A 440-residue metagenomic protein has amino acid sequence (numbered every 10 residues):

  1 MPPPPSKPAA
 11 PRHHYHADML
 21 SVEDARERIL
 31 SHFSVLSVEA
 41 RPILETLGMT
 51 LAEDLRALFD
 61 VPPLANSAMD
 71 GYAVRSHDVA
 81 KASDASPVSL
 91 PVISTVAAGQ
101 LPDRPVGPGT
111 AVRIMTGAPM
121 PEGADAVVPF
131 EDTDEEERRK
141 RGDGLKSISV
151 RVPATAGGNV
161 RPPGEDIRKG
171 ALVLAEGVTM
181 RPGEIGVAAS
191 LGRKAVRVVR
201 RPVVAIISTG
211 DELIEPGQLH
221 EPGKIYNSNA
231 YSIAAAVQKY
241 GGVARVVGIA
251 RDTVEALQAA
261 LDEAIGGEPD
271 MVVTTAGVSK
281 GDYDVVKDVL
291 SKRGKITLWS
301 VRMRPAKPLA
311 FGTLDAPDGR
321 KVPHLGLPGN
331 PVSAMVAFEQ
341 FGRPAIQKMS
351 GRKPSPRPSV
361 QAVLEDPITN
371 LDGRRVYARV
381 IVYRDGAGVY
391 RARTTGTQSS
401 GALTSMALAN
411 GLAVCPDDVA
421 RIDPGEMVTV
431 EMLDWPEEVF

Functional and structural regions predicted by a protein language model:
M1-D84, R113, P162, R352-Y377: Short, low-complexity N-terminal leaders and the immediately following helix N-cap/first helix
M1-V35, E221, I233-Y240, M271 (+4 more regions): N-terminal intrinsically disordered, low-complexity, charge/repeat-rich segments that act as generic
P2-V22, A73-R251, D262-E263, G396-T397 (+1 more regions): Short, glycine/charged-enriched hinge/interface segments at domain edges or termini
D18, V22-R26, E39, I43 (+17 more regions): Generic structural signal for well-ordered, non-membrane alpha-helical segments in soluble metabolic enzymes
S34, E39-I43, A65-V88, A126 (+4 more regions): Short beta-strand/loop turn elements enriched in aromatics
E39-G48, A52-E53, G99, I167 (+1 more regions): Flexible glycine/proline-rich
Q218-L219, K224-L309: Acidic, glycine-rich loop-and-beta core segments that form the ion-binding/anion-interacting portion of active sites
